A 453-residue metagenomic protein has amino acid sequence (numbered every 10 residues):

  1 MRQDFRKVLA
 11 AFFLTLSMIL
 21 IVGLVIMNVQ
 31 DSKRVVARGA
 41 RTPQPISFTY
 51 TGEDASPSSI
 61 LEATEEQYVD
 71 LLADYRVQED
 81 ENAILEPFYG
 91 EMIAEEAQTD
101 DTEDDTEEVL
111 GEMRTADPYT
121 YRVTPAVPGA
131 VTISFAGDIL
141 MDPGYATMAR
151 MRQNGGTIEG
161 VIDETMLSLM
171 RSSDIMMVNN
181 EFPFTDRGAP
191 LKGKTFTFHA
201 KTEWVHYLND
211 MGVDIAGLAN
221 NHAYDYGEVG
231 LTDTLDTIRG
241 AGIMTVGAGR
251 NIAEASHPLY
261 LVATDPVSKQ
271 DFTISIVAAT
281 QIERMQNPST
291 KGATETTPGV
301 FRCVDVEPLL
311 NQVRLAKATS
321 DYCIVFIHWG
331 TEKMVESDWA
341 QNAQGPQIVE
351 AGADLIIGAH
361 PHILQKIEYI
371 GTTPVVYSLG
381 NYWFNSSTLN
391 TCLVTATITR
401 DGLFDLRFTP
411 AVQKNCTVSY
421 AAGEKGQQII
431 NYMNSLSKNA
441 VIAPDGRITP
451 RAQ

Functional and structural regions predicted by a protein language model:
M1-F12: N-terminal Lys/Arg-rich, disordered targeting/topogenic segments
A10-I19, G23-E95, D100-Q453: Acidic, metal/ion-coordinating pockets
